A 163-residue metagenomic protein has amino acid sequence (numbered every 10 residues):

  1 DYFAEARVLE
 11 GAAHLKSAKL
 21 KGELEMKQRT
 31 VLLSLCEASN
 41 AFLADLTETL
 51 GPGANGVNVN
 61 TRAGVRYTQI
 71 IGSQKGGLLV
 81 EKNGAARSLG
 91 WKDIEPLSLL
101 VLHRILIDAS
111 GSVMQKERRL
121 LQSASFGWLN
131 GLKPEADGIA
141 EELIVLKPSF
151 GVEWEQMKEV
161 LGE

Functional and structural regions predicted by a protein language model:
D1-E163: Compositionally biased alpha-helical segments
